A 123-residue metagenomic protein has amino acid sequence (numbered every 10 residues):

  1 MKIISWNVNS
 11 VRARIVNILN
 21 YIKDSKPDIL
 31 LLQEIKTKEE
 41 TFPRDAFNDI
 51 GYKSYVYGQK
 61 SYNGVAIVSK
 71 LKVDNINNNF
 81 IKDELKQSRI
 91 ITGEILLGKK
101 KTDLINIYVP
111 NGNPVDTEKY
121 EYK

Functional and structural regions predicted by a protein language model:
M1-Y52, V65: N-terminal, active-site-proximal structural segment of metallo-dependent hydrolase catalytic domains
V11, D83-E84, K123: A conditional alpha-helix N-cap/helix-loop micro-motif detector
I35-K36, F42-P114: Structured beta-strand-rich core segments of catalytic domains in phosphoester-bond hydrolases
V115-K123: Binuclear metal-dependent hydrolase catalytic cores centered on His/Asp/Glu-rich metal-binding motifs
